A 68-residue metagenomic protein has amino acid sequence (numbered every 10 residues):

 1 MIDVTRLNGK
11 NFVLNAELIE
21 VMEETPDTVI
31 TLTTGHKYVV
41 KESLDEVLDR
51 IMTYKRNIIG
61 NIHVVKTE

Functional and structural regions predicted by a protein language model:
M1-V13, E17-E68: Eukaryotic intrinsically disordered, low-complexity regulatory linkers and tails enriched in Ser/Thr/Pro
